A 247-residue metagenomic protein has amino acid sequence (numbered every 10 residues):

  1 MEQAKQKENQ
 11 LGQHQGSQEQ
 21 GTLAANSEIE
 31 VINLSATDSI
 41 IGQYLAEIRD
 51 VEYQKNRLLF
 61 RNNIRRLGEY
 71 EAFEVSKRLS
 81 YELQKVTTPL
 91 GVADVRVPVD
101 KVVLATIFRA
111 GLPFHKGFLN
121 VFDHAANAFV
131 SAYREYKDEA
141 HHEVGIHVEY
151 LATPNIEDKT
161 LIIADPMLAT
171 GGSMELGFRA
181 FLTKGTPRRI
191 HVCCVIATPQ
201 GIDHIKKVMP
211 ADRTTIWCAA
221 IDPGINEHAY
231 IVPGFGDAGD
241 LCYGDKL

Functional and structural regions predicted by a protein language model:
M1-L247: PRPP-associated nucleotide enzymes
